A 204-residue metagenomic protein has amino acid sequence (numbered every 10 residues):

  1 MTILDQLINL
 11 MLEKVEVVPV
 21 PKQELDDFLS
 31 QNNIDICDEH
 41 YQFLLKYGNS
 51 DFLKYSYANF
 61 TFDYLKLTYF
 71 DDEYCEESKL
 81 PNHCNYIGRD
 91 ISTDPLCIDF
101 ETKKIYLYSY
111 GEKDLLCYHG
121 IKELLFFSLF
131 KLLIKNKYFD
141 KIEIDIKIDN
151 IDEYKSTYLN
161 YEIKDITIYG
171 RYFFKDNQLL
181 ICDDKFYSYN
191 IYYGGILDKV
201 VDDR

Functional and structural regions predicted by a protein language model:
M1-K103, K135-L179, D184-R204: A surface-exposed partner-binding patch
Y106-I142: Compact, glycine/acidic-enriched structural inserts
